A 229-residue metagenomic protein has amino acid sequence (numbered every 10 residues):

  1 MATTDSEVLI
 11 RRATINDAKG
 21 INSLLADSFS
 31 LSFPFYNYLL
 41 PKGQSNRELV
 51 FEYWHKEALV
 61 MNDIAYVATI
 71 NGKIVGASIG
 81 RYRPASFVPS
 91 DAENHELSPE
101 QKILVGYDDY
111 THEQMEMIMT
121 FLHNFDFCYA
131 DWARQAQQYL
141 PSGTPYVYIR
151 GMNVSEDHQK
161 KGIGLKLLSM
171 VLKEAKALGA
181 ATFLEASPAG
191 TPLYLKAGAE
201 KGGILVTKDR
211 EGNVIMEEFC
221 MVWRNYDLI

Functional and structural regions predicted by a protein language model:
L9-S23: A short beta-loop-alpha structural element at the N-terminal edge of CoA-dependent acyl/N-acetyltransferase catalytic
S23-P41, E57: Helix-loop element at the rim of GNAT/NAT acetyltransferase active sites that forms part of the acceptor-substrate
L39-A65, T69-I70, I79, C128 (+1 more regions): Active-site rim helix/loop that mediates acceptor-substrate recognition in acyltransferases
N62-V67, A77, Y146, G151 (+2 more regions): Short hydrophobic/aromatic beta-strand element in the GNAT-like acyltransferase core that lines or flanks the acyl-donor
I74, I79-N153, Q159, K208-M216 (+1 more regions): Conserved acyl-donor/pantetheine-binding loop and adjacent beta-alpha core of acyl/acetyltransferases and related
V147, A175-A186: Conserved GNAT acetyl-CoA-binding A-motif
V154, K160-K173: Conserved acetyl-CoA-binding loop-helix of GNAT-fold acetyltransferases
L165, A177-G179, P188-L205: Conserved active-site alpha-helix within GNAT-family acetyltransferase domains
